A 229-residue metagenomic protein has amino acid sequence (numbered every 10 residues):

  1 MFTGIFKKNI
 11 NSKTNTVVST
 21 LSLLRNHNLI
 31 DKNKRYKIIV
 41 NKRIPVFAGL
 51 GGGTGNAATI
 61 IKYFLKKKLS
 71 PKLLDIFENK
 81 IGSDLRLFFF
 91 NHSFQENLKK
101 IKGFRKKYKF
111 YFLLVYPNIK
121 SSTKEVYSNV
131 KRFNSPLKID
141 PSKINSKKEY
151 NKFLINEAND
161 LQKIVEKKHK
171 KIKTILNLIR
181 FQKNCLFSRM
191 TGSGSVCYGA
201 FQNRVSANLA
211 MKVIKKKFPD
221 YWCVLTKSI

Functional and structural regions predicted by a protein language model:
M1-A48, L65-K72, Y108, Y116-I119: ATP-binding N-lobe of GHMP and related small-molecule kinases
S12-N15, F88-F187, Q202-K215, P219-D220 (+1 more regions): Conserved, helical-rich catalytic subdomain that frames metal- and/or nucleotide-binding sites in enzyme alpha/beta
N28-K37, Y63-I81, N203-I214: Phosphate-handling active-site elements
Y36-V40, S188, C223: Generic structural signal for residues in well-ordered beta-strands
A48-D75, L87: DPxDG-like acidic metal-binding loop motif
Y198-A200: Short hydrophobic/aromatic beta-strand micro-patches that form the beta-sheet surface supporting nucleotide- or nucleic
